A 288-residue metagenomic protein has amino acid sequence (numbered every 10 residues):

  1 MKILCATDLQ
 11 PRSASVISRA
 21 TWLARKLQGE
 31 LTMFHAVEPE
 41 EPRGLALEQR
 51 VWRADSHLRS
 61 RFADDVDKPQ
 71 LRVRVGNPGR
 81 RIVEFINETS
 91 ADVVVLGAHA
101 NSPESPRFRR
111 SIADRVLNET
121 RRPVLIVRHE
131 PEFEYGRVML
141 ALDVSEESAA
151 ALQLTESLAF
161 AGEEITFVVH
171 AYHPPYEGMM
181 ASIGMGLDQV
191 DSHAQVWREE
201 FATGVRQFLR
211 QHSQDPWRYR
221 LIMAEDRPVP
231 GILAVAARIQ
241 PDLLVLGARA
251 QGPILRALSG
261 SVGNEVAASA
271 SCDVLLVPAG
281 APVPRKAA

Functional and structural regions predicted by a protein language model:
M1-R50, R137-D191, Q195, P216-R218 (+2 more regions): Small/aliphatic-rich secondary-structure junction motif
T21, S56-S60, D114, Q153 (+4 more regions): Active-site phosphate/pyrophosphate- and oxyanion-stabilizing loops and adjacent acidic/basic residues in soluble
G29-E30, D67, A91, R122 (+4 more regions): Short glycine/serine/threonine/alanine-rich loop segments
T32-F34, Q70-R74, L125, V169 (+2 more regions): General small-molecule cofactor/ligand-binding pocket signal
D64-Q70, Q214-R220: A short helix-to-beta-strand connector/capping loop
V73-R81, M223-G231: Charged docking surfaces used in two-component/phosphorelay signaling
R80-E134, A234-A288: Gly/Ser-rich helix-loop-strand patches that form or flank binding pockets for ribonucleotide-derived cofactors
